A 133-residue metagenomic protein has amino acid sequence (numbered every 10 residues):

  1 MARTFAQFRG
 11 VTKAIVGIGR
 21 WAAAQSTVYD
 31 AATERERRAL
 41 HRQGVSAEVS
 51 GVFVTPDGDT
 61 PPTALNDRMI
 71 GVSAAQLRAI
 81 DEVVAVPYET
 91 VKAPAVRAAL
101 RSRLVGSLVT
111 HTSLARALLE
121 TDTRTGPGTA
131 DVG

Functional and structural regions predicted by a protein language model:
M1-G133: Conserved phosphate- and dinucleotide-binding cores of soluble alpha/beta proteins, encompassing both enzyme active
